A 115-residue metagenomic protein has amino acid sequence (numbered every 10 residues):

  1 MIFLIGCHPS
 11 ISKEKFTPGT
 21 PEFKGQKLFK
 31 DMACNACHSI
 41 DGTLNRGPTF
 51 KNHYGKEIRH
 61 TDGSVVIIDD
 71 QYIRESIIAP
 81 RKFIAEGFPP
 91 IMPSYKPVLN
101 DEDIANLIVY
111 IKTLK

Functional and structural regions predicted by a protein language model:
M1-P21, I40, Y110-K115: Post-cleavage N-terminal segment of exported redox proteins
P9, C34, R81-A85: Generic structural signal for secondary-structure transition and capping sites
P18, E22, Q26, S39-S76 (+1 more regions): Gly/Gly-Pro-rich "capping" loops immediately C-terminal to redox-active cysteine motifs in periplasmic/lumenal
G25, D31-I40, I77, M92 (+1 more regions): The canonical Cys-X-X-Cys-His
F29, G87: Flanking scaffold residues of small Cys/His-coordinated metal-binding clusters
D41, E57, P80-I84, L114-K115: A general structural signal marking secondary-structure boundaries and capping sites
R46, A85-E86: Short acidic/His/Gly/Ser-rich catalytic and metal-binding motifs that mark active-site loops of diverse hydrolases
P90-K115: C-terminal capping alpha-helices of c-type cytochrome domains
